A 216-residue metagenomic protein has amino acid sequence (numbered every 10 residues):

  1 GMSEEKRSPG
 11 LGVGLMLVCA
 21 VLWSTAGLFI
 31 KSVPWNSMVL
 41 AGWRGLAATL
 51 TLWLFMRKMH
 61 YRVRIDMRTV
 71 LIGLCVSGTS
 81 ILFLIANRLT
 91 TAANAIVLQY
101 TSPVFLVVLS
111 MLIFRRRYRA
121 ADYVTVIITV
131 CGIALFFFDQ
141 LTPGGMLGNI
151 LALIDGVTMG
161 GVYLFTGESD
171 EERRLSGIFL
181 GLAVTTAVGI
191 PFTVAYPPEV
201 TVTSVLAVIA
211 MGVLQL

Functional and structural regions predicted by a protein language model:
G1-V39, L71-L74, L82, C131 (+3 more regions): Glycine-/small-residue-enriched transmembrane alpha-helix faces in small-molecule transporters and effluxers
L22, R57-N94, L98-Q99, C131-L135 (+1 more regions): Specific transmembrane alpha-helical segments of multi-pass solute transporters/efflux pumps, especially DMT/EamA
S24-T25, G42, L46-L50, V104 (+2 more regions): Small-residue-rich packing faces within the transmembrane alpha-helices of Major Facilitator Superfamily
V39-G42, L46-A47, L84-R116, D155: Specific alpha-helical transmembrane segments that line the substrate/conduction pathway and gating interfaces
L40, R174-I178: Juxtamembrane helix-start motifs in multi-pass secondary transporters
L52, L74-V76, V108-M111, Y118-F138 (+3 more regions): Hydrophobic transmembrane alpha-helices of multi-pass small-molecule transport proteins
V63-T69, I96-Q99, R115-L135, D139-N149 (+1 more regions): Loop-to-transmembrane alpha-helix entry segments
I85-T90, F138-M146, E168, A195-V202: Membrane-interface helix caps and helix-loop-helix hairpins in membrane proteins
